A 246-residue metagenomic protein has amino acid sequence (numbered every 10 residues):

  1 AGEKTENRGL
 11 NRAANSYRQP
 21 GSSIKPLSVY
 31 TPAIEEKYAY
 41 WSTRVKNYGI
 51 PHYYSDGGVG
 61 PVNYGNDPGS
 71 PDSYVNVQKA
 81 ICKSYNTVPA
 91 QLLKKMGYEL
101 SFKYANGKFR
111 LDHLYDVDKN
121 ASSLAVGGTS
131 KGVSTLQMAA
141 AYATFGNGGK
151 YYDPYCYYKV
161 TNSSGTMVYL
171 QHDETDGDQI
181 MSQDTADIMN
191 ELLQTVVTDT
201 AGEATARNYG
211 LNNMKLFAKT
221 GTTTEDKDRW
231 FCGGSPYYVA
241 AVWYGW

Functional and structural regions predicted by a protein language model:
G2-E3, E36-K37, I50, Y237: Solvent-exposed coil/turn segments that connect beta secondary-structure elements in extracytoplasmic/periplasmic
E3-S16, K131-W246: A penicillin-recognizing enzyme superfamily signal
N15-P26, V126-V133: Gly/Ser-rich catalytic serine loop of serine hydrolases
Q19-V45, A80, A140-F145, M189 (+1 more regions): Active-site SXXK
E36-Y40, M96, L100, A105-F109 (+4 more regions): A generic secondary-structure signal for well-formed alpha-helical elements
Y38-S101, A121, Y151, S163-T195: Conserved catalytic neighborhood of penicillin-recognizing serine enzymes
T43-R44, K79, P89-K94, Y104 (+5 more regions): Structural recognition of the beta-strand scaffold that forms the well-ordered cores of secreted hydrolase catalytic
G58-G65, G69, G97-A140: Mid-domain, small-residue-enriched loop/turn segments at the edges of structured enzyme/sensor domains
